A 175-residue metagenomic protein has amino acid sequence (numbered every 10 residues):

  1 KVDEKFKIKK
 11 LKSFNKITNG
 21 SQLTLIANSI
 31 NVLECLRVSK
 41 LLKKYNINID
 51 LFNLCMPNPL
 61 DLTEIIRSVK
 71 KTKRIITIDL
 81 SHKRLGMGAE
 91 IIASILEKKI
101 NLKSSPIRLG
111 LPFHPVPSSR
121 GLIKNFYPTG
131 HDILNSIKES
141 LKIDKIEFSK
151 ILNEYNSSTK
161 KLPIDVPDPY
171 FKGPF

Functional and structural regions predicted by a protein language model:
K1-F175: Thiamine diphosphate
